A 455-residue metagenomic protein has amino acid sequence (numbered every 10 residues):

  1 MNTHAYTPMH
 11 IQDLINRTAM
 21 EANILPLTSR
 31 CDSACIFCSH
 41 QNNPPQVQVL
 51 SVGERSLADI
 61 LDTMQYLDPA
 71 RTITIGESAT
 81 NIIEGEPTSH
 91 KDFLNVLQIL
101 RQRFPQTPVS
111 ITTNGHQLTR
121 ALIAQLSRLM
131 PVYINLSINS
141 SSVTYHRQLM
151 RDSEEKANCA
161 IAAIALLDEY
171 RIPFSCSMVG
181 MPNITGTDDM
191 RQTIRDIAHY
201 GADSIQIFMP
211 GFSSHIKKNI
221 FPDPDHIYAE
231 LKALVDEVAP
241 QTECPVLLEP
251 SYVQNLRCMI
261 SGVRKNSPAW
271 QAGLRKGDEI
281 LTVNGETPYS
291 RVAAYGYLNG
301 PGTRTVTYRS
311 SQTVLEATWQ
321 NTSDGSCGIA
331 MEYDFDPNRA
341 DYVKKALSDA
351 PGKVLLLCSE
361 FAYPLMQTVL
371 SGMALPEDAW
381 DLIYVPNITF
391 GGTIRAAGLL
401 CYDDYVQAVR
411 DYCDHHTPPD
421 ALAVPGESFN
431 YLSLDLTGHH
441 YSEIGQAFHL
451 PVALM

Functional and structural regions predicted by a protein language model:
H10-R55: Canonical Radical SAM [4Fe-4S] cluster-binding loop centered on the CxxxCxxC motif and its immediate flanking residues
N42-S56, L67-H90, L100-L118, P131-I161 (+2 more regions): Core AdoMet radical
I75-G76, N158-K218, E230-L248: Conserved C-terminal portion of the radical SAM core fold that forms the substrate/S-adenosylmethionine-binding
H146-M150, N183-T185, D203-D225, V246-G262 (+2 more regions): Flexible glycine/acidic-rich beta-alpha junction loops that bind and position SAM and/or redox cofactors in anaerobic
L234-Q241, E249-N255, A294-D334: PDZ-domain C-terminal substructure recognizer with occasional recognition of PDZ-binding tails
A269-R291: Conserved PDZ fold ligand-binding element
V343-Y402: Redox- and metal-dependent alpha/beta enzyme cores, enriched for Fe-S-associated oxidoreductases and cofactor-handling
T393-P418: A short, acidic, amphipathic alpha-helical segment used as a generic capping/interface helix at domain edges
